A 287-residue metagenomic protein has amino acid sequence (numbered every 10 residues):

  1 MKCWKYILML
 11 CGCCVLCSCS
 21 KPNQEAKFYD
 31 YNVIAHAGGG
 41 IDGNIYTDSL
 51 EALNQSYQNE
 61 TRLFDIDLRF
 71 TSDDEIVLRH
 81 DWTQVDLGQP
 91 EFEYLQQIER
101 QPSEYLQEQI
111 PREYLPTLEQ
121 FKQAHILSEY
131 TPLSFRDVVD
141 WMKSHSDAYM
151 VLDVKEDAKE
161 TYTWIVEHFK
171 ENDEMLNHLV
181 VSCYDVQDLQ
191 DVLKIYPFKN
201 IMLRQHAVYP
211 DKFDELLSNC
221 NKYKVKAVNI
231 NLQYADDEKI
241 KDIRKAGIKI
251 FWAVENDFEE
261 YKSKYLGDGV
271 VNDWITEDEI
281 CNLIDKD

Functional and structural regions predicted by a protein language model:
M1-I7: Bacterial N-terminal signal peptides that target proteins for export
L8-C13: Hydrophobic helical h-region of N-terminal Sec-dependent signal peptides in bacterial secretory/periplasmic proteins
C19-D287: Phosphate-group recognition and catalysis centered on beta-loop-alpha active-site segments
